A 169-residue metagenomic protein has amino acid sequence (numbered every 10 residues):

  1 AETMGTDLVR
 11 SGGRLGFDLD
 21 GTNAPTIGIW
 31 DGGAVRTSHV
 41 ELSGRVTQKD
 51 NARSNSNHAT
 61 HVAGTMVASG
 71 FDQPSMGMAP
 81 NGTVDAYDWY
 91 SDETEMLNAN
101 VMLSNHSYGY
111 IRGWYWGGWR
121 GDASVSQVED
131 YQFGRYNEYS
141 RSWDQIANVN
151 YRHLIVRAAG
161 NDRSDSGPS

Functional and structural regions predicted by a protein language model:
E2-S104, G109-G118, N148-A158, D165-G167: Subtilisin-like serine protease catalytic core
N57-T60, G134-R141: A general alpha-helical scaffold signature found inside nucleotide-binding enzyme cores
N105, I111-E138: A solvent-exposed, charged loop/short amphipathic helix patch at secondary-structure junctions
E138-R152: Catalytic-core regions built around general acid/base machinery
